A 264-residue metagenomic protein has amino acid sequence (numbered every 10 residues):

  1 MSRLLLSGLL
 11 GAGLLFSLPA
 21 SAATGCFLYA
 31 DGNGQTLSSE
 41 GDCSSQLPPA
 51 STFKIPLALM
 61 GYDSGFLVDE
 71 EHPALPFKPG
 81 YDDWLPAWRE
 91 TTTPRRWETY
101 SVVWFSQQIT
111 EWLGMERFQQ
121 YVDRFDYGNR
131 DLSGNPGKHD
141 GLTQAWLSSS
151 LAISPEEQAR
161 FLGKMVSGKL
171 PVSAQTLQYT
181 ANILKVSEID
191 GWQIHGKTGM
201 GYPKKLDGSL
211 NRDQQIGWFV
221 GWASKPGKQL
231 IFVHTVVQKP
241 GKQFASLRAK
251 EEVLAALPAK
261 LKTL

Functional and structural regions predicted by a protein language model:
S7-S17: Bacterial N-terminal signal peptides
A20-G41, V220-S224, H234: A short, well-structured edge-of-sheet supersecondary motif
S39-S44, E90-T91, T99-S106, G137-W146 (+2 more regions): Flexible glycine/proline-enriched surface loops and loop-helix/loop-strand junctions
C43-Q46, E111-G114, V166-L264: Structured C-terminal helix/loop/strand segments within mature extracytoplasmic catalytic/sensor domains
L47-E71, W97, Q158, F232: Active-site SXXK
D63-P79, V172-L177: Short, well-structured active-site flanking segments
H72-E90, P94-R95, T99-V102, L113-G114 (+2 more regions): Acidic helix-start/capping segments at beta-turn-to-alpha-helix junctions
P86, P94, T110-V166: Mid-domain, small-residue-enriched loop/turn segments at the edges of structured enzyme/sensor domains
